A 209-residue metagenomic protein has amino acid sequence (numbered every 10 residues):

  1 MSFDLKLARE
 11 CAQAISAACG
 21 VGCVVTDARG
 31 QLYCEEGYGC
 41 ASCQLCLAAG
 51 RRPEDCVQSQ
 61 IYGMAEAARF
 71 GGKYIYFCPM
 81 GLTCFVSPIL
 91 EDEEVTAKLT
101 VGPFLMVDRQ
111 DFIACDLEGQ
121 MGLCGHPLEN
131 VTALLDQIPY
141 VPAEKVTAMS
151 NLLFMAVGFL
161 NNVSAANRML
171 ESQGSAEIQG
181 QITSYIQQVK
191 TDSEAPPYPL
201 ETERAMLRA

Functional and structural regions predicted by a protein language model:
M1-A17, K98-E194: Juxtadomain coupling helices with adjacent low-complexity linkers
M1-G81: Structured interaction and signal-relay segments at domain junctions
G22, L32-Y33, Q179-Q181, E203: N-terminal accessory segment detector
E35, A97-K98: Short glycine-/small-residue motifs
P79-M80, S87, A209: Heme-based O2/NO sensor domains and their adjacent alpha-helical segments, primarily globin folds but also including
C84-V95, P103-F104: A short, hydrophobic, proline-anchored segment that marks a local hinge/packing element in signaling and regulatory
E194-A209: Acidic/His-rich, divalent-metal-binding segments that scaffold phosphate/diphosphate chemistry
